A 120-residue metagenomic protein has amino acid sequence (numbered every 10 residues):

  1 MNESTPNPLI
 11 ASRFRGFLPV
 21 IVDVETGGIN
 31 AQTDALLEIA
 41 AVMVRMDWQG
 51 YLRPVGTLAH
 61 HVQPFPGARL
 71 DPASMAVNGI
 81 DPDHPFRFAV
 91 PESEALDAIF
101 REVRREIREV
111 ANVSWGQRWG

Functional and structural regions predicted by a protein language model:
N2-G120: Conserved non-catalytic scaffold segment of RNase H-like nuclease domains
